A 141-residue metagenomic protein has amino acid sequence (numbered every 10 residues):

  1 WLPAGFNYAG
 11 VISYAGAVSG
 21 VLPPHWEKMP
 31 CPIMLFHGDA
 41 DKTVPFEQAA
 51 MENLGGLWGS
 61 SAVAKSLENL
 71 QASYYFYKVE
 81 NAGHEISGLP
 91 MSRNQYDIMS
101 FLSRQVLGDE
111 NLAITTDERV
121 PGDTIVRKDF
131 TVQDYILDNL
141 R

Functional and structural regions predicted by a protein language model:
W1-M29: Primarily recognizes the serine-hydrolase "nucleophile elbow" in alpha/beta-hydrolase and SGNH/GDSL folds
A4, G59-V63, N94-I98: Stable alpha-helical elements in mature extracytoplasmic
I12-A15, F36-H37, V79-E80: Alpha/beta-hydrolase-fold catalytic nucleophile elbow
A17, D39-D41, G83: Catalytic metal-binding/acid-base residues of hydrolase active sites
P23-W26, P45-Q48, G88-L89: Short, solvent-exposed loop/turn and secondary-structure capping segments
M29, M34-H37, D41: Short beta-strand/loop motif that positions the catalytic acidic residue of the alpha/beta-hydrolase fold
G38-Y75: Active-site-adjacent alpha-helix of alpha/beta-hydrolase-fold enzymes
E68-R141: C-terminal catalytic histidine-bearing segment of alpha/beta-hydrolase fold enzymes
